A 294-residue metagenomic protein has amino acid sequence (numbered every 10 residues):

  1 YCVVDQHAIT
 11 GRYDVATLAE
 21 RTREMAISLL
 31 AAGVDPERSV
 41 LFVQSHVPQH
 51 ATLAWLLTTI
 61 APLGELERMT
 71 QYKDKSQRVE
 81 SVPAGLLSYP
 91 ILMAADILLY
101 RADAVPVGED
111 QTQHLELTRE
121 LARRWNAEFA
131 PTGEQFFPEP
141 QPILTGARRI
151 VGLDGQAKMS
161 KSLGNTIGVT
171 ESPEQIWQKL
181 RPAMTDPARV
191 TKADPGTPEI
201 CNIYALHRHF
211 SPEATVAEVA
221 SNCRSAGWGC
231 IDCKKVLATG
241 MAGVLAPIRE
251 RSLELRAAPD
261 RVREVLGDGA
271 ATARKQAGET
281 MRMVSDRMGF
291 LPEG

Functional and structural regions predicted by a protein language model:
Y1-A95, G243, R249, L253: N-terminal Rossmann-like or analogous alpha/beta NTP/dinucleotide-binding catalytic cores that position adenine
D5-Q6, A94-L98, G155, P212: Short connector loops/turns at beta-strand edges and beta->alpha or beta->beta junctions
L29, D110, Q156: Conserved RecA-like P-loop NTPase ATPase core
H50, Q111-L115, I200-I203: Short alpha-helical patches at coil-to-helix transitions and adjacent helical residues in well-structured domains
L63-E67, L99-P106, S211-V219, R249: Short helix-capping/linker segments at secondary-structure and domain boundaries
E80-W125, F129, V151: Internal, conserved structured core segments that host functional sites
R119-G294: Conserved nucleotide- and phosphate/pyrophosphate-binding catalytic cores in adenylate/nucleotidyl-handling enzymes
